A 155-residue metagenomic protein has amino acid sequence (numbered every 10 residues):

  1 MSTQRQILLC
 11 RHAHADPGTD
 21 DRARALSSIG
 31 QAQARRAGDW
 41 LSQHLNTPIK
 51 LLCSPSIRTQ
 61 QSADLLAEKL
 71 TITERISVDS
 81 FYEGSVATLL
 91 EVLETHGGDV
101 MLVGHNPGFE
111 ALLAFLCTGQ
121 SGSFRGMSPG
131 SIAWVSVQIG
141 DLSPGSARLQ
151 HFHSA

Functional and structural regions predicted by a protein language model:
S2-A87, V92, F109-E110, G119 (+3 more regions): Active-site-proximal alpha-helix that buttresses catalytic centers in soluble enzyme cores
I7, I49, G98-G104: Generic beta-sheet signal
T95-G98, F109-F115: Conserved beta-loop-beta/alpha segment of the NTase-like Rossmann-fold superfamily that binds/positions NTPs
W134-S136: Short, well-ordered beta-strand micro-motif
Q138-L142: Short loop/turn segments immediately following beta-strands, especially the blade-tip and inter-blade linker loops
H153-A155: Short hydrophobic/aromatic patches at helix-to-coil boundaries
